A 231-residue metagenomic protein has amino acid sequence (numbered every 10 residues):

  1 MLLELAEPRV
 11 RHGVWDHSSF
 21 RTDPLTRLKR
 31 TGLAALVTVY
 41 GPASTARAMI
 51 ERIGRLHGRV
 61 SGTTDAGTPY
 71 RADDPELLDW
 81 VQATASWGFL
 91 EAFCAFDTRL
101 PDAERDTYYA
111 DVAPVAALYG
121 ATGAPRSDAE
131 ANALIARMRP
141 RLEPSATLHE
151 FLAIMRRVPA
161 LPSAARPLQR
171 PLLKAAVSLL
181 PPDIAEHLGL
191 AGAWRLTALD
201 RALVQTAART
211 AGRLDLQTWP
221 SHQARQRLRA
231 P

Functional and structural regions predicted by a protein language model:
M1-W80, T84-P231: Mature, function-bearing regions of proteins
